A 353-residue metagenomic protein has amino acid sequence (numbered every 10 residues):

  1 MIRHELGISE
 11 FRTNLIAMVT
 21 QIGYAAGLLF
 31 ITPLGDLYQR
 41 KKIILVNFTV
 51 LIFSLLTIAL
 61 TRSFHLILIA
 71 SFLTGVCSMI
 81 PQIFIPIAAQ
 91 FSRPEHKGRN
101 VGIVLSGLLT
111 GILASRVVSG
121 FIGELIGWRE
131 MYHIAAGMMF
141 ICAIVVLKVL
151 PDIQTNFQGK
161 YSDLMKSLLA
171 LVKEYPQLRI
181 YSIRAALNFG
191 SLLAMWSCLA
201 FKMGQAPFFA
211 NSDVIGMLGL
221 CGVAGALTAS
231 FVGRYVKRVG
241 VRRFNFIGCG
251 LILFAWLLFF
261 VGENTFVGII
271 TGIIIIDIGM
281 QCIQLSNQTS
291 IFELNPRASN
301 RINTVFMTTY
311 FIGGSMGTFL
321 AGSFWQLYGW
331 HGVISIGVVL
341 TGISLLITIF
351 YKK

Functional and structural regions predicted by a protein language model:
A26-F64: Conserved MFS/SLC helix-loop-helix module at the cytosolic interface between two early adjacent transmembrane helices
L28-Q39, T228-V241, W325: Helix-to-loop junctions at the C-terminal end of transmembrane segments in multipass secondary transporters
V50, S54, H65-L73, V267-I275: Paired small-residue
L66, I103-L150: Helix-loop-helix hairpin linking two adjacent transmembrane segments in secondary transporters
A70-G107: Cytoplasmic helix-loop-helix junction between adjacent transmembrane helices in 12-TM secondary transporters
P151-I183: Juxtamembrane intracellular "pre-TM" segments in multi-pass secondary transporters
R242-N287: C-terminal transmembrane helical hairpin of 12-TM major facilitator-type secondary transporters
